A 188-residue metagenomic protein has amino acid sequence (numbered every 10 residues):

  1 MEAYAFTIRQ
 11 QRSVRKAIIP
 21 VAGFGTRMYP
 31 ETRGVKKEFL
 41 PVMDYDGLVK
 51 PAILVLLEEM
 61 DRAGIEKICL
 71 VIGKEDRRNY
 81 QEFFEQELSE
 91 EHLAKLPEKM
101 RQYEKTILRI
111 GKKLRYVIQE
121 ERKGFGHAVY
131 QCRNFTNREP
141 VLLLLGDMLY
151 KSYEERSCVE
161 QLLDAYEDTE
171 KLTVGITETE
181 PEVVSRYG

Functional and structural regions predicted by a protein language model:
E2-A22, T26-P30, Y45-L143, L149-E155: Conserved N-terminal catalytic core of the sugar/cofactor nucleotidyltransferase
R33: Active-site "gating" loop of Rossmann-like NAD(P)-dependent oxidoreductase/epimerase domains
F39, Y116, L172-V174: Conserved beta-strand scaffold positions in the cores of enzyme catalytic domains, especially in NTP/NDP-utilizing
F39, Y80, S89, L162-L163: Residue-level signature of transmembrane alpha-helix interfaces in integral membrane proteins
K151-G188: Conserved core of the sugar-phosphate nucleotidyltransferase
